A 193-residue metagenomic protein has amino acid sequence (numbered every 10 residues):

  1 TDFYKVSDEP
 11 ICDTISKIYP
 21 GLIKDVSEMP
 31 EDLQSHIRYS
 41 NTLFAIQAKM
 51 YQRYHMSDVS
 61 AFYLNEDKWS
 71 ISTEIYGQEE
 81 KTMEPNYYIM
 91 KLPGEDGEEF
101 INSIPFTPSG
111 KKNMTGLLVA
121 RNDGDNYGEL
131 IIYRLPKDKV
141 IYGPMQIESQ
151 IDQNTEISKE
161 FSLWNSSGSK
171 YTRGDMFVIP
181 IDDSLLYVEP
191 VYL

Functional and structural regions predicted by a protein language model:
Y4-V6, V191: Solvent-exposed coil/turn segments that connect beta secondary-structure elements in extracytoplasmic/periplasmic
I11-L193: Accessory, solvent-exposed terminal regions and/or long lumenal/extracellular loops of proteins
